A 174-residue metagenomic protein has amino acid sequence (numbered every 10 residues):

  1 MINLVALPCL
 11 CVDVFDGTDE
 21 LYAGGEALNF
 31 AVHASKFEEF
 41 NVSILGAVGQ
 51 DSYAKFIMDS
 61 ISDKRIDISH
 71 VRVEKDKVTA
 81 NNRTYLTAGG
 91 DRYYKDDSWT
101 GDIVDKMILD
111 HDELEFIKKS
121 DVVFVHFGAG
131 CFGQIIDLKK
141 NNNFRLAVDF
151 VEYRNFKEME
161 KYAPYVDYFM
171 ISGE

Functional and structural regions predicted by a protein language model:
I2-V5, S60-S62, I68-V71, L86-E174: Ribokinase/PfkB-type carbohydrate-kinase core domain
N3-L4, F15-N82, A88-G89: Substrate-binding N-lobe of the ribokinase-like
P8-D13: Short polar catalytic/cofactor-binding loops
V14-F15, G133: Glycine/Thr-rich phosphate-binding loops of Rossmann-like dinucleotide-binding domains
